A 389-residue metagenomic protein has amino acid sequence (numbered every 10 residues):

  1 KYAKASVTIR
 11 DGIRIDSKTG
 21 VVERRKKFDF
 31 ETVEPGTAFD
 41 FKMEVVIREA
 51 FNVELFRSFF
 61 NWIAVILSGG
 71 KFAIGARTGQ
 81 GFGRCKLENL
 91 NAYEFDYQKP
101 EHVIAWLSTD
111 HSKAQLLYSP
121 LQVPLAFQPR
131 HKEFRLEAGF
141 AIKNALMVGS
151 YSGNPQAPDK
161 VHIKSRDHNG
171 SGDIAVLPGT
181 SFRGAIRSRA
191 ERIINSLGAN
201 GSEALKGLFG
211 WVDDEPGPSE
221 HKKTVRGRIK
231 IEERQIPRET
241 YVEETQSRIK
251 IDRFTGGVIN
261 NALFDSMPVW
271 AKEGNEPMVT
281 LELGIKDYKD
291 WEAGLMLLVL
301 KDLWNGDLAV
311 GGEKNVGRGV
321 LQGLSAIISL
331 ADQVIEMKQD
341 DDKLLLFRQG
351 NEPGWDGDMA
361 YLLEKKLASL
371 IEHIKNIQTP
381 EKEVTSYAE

Functional and structural regions predicted by a protein language model:
K1-E389: Small/polar/charged residue-enriched interaction surfaces, especially the RNA/DNA-contacting tracks of RNP/CRISPR
